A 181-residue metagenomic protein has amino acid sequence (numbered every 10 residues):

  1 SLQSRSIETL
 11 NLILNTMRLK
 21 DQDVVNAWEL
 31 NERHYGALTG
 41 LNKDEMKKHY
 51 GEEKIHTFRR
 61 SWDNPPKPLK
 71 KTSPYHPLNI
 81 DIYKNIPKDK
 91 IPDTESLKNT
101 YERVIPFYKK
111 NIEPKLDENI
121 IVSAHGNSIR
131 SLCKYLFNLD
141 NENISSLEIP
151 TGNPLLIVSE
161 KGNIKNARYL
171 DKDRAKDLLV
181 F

Functional and structural regions predicted by a protein language model:
S1, E102, V122-A124: Short beta-strand scaffold positions
S1-P77, Y83, K134-V158, G162 (+1 more regions): Phosphate-coordination/substrate-recognition cap region in phosphate-metabolizing enzymes
Q3, K47, L97-I105: Amphipathic, non-transmembrane alpha-helical scaffold segments
V25, E118-L132, I157: Beta-strand elements within well-structured catalytic alpha/beta cores of enzymes that handle phosphate/sulfate esters
I86-Y101: Surface-exposed cleft-lining segments at the edges of enzyme active sites
N111-E118: Glycine-rich phosphate-binding loop signature in dinucleotide/nucleotide-binding domains
D171-F181: Acidic, His/Gly-rich catalytic cores of divalent-metal-dependent hydrolytic chemistry
